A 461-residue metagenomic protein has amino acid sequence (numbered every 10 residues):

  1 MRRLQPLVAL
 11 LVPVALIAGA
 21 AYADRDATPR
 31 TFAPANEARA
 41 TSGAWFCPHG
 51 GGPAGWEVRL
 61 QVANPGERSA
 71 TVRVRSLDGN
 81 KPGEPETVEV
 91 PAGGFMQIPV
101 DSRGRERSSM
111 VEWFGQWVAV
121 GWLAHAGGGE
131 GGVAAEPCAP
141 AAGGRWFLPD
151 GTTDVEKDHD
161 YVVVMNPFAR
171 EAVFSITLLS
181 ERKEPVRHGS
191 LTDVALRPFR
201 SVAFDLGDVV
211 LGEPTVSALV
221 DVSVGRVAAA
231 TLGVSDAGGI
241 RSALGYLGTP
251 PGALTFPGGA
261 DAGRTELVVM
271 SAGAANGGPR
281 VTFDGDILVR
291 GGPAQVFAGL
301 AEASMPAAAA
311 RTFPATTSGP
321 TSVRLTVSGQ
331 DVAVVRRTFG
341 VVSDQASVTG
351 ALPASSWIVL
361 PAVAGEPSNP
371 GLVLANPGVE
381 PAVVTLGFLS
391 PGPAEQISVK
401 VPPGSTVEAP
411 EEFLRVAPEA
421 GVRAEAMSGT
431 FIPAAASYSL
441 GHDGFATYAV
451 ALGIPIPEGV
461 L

Functional and structural regions predicted by a protein language model:
R3-Q61, V118-P167, R226-A274, D331-V379 (+2 more regions): Conserved functional hotspot residues at active sites or interaction interfaces
L4-R25, V72, V111, A218-V220 (+4 more regions): Hydrophobic alpha-helical membrane segments, chiefly transmembrane helices and signal peptide h-regions, characterized
R59-P82, F114, V164-V186, D221-S223 (+3 more regions): Short acidic, flexible loop segments centered on an aromatic residue
L77-S108, K183-E213, L288-S322, G392-G421: Intrinsically disordered, low-complexity Pro/Gly/Ser/Thr-rich segments with frequent PxxP/GP/PP motifs and embedded
E89-C138, P167, V202-A203, D208-G238 (+2 more regions): Hydrophobic, ordered structural segments
G143-D236: Solenoidal tandem-repeat scaffolds enriched in leucines and small polar residues
S201-V222, V234-D236, R241-E266, M270-S271 (+3 more regions): Extended non-catalytic domains of envelope/secretory-pathway proteins
S318-T321, G329, V379-P381, F388-V407 (+3 more regions): C-terminal beta-sandwich/jelly-roll accessory domains of carbohydrate-active enzymes
